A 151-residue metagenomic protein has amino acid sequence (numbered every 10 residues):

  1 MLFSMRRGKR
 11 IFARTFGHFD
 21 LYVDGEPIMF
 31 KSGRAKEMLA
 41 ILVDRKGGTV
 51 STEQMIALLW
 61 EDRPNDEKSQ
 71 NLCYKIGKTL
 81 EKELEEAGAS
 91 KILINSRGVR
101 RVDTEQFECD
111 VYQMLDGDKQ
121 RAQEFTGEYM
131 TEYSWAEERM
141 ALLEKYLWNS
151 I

Functional and structural regions predicted by a protein language model:
M1-I151: Intrinsically disordered, low-complexity protein-interaction/activation regions
